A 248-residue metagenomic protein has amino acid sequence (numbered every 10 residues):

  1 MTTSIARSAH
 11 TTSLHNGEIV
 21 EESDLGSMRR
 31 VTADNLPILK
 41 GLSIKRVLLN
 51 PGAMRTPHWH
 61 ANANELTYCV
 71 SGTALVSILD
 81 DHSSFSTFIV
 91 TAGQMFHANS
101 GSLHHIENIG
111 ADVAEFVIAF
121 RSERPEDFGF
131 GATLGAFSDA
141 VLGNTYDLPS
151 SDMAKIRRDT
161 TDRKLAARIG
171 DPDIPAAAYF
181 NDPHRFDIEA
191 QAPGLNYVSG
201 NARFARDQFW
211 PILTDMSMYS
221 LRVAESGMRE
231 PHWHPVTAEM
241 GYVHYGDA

Functional and structural regions predicted by a protein language model:
M1-R46, T56, G143-S220, E230: A short, N-terminal "cap"/entry segment at the start of jelly-roll beta-barrel domains of the cupin/DSBH fold
K45, T56-P57, E65, F85-S86 (+3 more regions): Short, conserved secondary-structure segments in the cores of folded domains
M54-T56, L75, Q94-F96, S100-H105 (+1 more regions): Histidine-centered metal-chelating micro-motifs
R55-H60, T87, E107-N108, W210 (+2 more regions): Short histidine-centered beta-strand/loop micro-motifs that create catalytic or ligand/metal-coordination sites
H60-D81, A92, G227-M228, H234-A248: Glycine- and acidic-residue-biased ligand/ion/polar-headgroup-sensing regions
N64, T91-A92, H97-D127, A238: Ligand-binding loop in jelly-roll beta-barrel domains
E115-R157: A contiguous, mid-protein "functional segment" used to position or interact with cofactors/ions or partner subunits
